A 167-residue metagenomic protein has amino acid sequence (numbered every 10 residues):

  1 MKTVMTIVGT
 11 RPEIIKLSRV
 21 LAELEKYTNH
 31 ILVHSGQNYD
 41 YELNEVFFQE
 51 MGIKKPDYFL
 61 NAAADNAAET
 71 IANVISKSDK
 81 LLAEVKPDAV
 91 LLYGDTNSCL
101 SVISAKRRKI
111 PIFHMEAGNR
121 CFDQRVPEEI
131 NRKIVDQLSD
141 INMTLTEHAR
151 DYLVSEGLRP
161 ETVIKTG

Functional and structural regions predicted by a protein language model:
M1-Q37: N-terminal subdomain of nucleotide-sugar transferases
T3, D88-A89: Structural motif
S18, Y41-V46, E50, R132 (+1 more regions): Short, surface-exposed alpha-helical segments at coil->helix boundaries
N29-T70: Conserved nucleotide-sugar phosphate-binding/catalytic loop shared by glycosyltransferases and other
A67-K86: An amphipathic, basic-hydrophobic alpha-helix
L91-R108: An aromatic- and histidine-rich active-site surface loop
I110-T166: Active-site-proximal region of nucleotide-activated glycan assembly enzymes, centered on histidine/acidic-rich loops
